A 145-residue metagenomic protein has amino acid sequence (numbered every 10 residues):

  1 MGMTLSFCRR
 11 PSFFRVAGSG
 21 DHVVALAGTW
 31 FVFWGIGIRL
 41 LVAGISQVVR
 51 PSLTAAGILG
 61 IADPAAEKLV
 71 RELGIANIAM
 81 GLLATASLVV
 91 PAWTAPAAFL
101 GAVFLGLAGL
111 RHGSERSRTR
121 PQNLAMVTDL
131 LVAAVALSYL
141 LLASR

Functional and structural regions predicted by a protein language model:
M1-F31: Long, highly hydrophobic alpha-helical transmembrane signal-anchor segments
A25-L41, P96-A97: Alpha-helical transmembrane segments
F33-R50, E67-T85: Core segments of alpha-helical transmembrane spans in multipass integral membrane proteins
V48-A66: Cytosolic, membrane-interface loops and tails of multi-pass inner-membrane proteins
L73-A79, A95-G113, V132-A136: Hydrophobic alpha-helical membrane segments
S87-A95, L110-L124: Membrane-helix boundary connector in multi-pass membrane proteins
Q122-V132: Individual transmembrane alpha-helices with interfacial aromatic-anchor signatures
S138-R145: Juxtamembrane boundary at the C-terminal end of a transmembrane helix
